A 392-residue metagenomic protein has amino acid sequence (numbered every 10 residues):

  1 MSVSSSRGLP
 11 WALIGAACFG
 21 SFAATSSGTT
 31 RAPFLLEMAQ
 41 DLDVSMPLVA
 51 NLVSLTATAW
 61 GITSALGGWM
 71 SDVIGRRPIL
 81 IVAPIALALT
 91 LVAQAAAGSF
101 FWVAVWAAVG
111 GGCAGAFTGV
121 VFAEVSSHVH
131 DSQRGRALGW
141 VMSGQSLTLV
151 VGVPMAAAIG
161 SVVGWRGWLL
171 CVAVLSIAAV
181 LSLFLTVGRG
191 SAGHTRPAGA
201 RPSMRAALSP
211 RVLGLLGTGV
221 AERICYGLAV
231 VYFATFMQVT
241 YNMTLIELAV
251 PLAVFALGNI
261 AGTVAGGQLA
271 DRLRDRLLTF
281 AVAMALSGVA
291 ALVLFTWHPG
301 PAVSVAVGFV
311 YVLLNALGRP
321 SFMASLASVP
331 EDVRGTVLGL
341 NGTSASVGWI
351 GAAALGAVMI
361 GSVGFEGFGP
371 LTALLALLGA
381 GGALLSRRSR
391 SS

Functional and structural regions predicted by a protein language model:
A32, V212-A253, I260: Extracytoplasmic gate region of multi-pass secondary transporters
I62-G98: Conserved MFS/SLC helix-loop-helix module at the cytosolic interface between two early adjacent transmembrane helices
S64-G75, T263-D275, I360: Helix-to-loop junctions at the C-terminal end of transmembrane segments in multipass secondary transporters
T90, F101-V109, A302-V310: Paired small-residue
W106-G144: Cytoplasmic helix-loop-helix junction between adjacent transmembrane helices in 12-TM secondary transporters
W140-V187: Helix-loop-helix hairpin linking two adjacent transmembrane segments in secondary transporters
R276-F322: C-terminal transmembrane helical hairpin of 12-TM major facilitator-type secondary transporters
D332-F365: A late C-terminal transmembrane helix in Major Facilitator Superfamily
